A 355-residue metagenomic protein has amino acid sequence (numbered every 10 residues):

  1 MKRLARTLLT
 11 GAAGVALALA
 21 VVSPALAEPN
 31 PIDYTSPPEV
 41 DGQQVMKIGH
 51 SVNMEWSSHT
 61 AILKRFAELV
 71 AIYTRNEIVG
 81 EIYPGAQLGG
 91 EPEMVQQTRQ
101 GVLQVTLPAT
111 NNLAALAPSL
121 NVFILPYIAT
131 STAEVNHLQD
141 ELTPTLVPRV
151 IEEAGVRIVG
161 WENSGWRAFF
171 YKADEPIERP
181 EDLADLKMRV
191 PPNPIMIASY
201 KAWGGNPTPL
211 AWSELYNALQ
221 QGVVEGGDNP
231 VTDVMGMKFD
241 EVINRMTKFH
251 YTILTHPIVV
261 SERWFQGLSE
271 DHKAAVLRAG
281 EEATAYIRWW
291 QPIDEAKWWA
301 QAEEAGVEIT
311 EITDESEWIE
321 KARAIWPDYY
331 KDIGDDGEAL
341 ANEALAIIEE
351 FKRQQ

Functional and structural regions predicted by a protein language model:
M1-T10: Bacterial Sec-dependent N-terminal signal peptides
A5, W56-S57, E141, T145: Secondary-structure junction/capping motif
T7, A20, K321-A324: Short, solvent-exposed linear motifs at loop/edge-of-secondary-structure regions
T10, D140-E141, N193: Polar helix-capping/helix-linker motif
G11-A20: Bacterial N-terminal signal peptides
A13, L26-E134, I151-E153, R157-Q355: N-terminal secretory/targeting leader peptides
H137-I151: Signature of the catalytic double-stranded beta-helix
